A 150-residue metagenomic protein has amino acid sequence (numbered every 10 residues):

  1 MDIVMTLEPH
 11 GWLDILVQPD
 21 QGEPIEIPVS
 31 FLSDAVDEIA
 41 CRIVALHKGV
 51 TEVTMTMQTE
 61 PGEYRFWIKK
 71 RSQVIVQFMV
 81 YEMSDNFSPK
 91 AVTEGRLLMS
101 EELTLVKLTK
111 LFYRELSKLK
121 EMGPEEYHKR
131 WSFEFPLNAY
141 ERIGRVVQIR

Functional and structural regions predicted by a protein language model:
M1-V36: N-terminal "first-domain core" detector
D2-V4, L16, E26, T54-T56 (+2 more regions): Ser/Thr- (and often Asn-) enriched beta-sheet segments in non-cytosolic proteins
V17-Q21, M57-T59, E82: Short acidic, glycine-rich loop/turn motifs
F31-I75: Compact, well-ordered interaction domains used in eukaryotic information-processing assemblies
K69-R150: Long protein-protein interaction modules used by eukaryotic assembly/scaffold proteins
